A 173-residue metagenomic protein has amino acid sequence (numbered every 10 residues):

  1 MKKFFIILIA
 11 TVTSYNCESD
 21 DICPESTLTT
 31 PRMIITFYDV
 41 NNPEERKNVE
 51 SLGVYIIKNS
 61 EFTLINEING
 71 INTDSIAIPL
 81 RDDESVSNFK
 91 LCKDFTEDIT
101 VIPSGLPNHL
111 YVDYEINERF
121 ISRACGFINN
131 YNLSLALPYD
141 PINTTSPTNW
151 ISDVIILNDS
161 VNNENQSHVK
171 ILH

Functional and structural regions predicted by a protein language model:
M1-L28: Bacterial Sec-dependent N-terminal signal peptides
I9-V12, F37, L172: Compositionally biased, intrinsically disordered low-complexity segments
A10, N16, V40-N42, E61 (+1 more regions): Preference for short coil/turn "hinge" residues that link or interrupt alpha-helices
E18-T27, P79-H173: Extracytoplasmic cysteine-anchoring/structural motifs
T27-L28, R46-N48: Short glycine/proline-enriched turns and hinge-like loops at secondary-structure junctions
L28-I34: Contiguous beta-strand segments within globular domains
T36-R46: Structural motif
K47-T100: Tryptophan-paired
